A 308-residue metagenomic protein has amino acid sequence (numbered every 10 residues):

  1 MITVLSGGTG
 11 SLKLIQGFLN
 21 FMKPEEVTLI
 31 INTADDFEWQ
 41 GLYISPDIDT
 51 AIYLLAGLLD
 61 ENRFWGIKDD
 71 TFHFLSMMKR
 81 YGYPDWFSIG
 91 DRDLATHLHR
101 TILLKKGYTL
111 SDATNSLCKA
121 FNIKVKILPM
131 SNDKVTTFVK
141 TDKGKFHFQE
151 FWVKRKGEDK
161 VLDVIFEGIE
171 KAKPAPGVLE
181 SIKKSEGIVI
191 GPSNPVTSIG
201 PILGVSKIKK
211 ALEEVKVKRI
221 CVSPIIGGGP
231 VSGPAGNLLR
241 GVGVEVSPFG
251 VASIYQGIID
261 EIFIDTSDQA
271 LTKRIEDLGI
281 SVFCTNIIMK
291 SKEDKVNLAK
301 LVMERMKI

Functional and structural regions predicted by a protein language model:
T3-V4, L14-T50: Active-site histidine-anchored catalytic micro-motif
K23-E25, V215-R219, I280: A short helix->loop->beta-strand "cap" motif at the edges of active sites that frequently abuts
T28-N32, K218-I225, E261-S267: Short internal beta-strands
N32-E167: Electropositive, gly/pro-rich neighborhoods at or near active sites that engage anionic ligands
A34-D35, V215-S232, I287-M289: Short, flexible loop segments at boundaries between secondary-structure elements
L162-S181: Active-site glycine-rich loop that binds ribose-phosphate moieties when present
P201-K209: Charged helix-capping and loop-helix junction motifs
S232-I308: C-terminal functional extensions of proteins
